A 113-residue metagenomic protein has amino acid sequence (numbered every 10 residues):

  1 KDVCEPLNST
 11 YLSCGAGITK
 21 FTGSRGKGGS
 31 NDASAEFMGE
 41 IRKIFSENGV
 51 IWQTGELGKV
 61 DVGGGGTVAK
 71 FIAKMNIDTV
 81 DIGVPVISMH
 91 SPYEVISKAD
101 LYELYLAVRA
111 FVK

Functional and structural regions predicted by a protein language model:
D2-Y93: Active-site-adjacent substrate-binding region of metalloamidase/peptidase-like peptide-processing proteins
V84-K113: His/Asp/Glu-rich mid-to-C-terminal helical/loop segments that flank catalytic regions of hydrolases
